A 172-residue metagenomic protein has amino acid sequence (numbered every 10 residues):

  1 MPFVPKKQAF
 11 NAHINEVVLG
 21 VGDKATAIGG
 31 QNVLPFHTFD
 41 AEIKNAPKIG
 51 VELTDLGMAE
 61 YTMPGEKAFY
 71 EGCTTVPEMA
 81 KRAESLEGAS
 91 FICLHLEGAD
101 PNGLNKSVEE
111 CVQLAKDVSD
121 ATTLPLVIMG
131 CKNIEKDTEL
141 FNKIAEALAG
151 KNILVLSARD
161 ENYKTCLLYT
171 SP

Functional and structural regions predicted by a protein language model:
V4-T54: N-terminal basic/disordered segments at the start of proteins
A46-G50, S90-C93, P125-V127, N152-L154: Structural preference for beta-strand elements that scaffold enzyme active sites
V51-P77, L104-N105: Active-site mouth loops of central-metabolism enzymes
T54-L56, E97-A99, M129-N133, A158-D160: Active-site beta-loop-alpha junctions enriched in small/polar residues
A83, I144: Conserved, mostly hydrophobic/aromatic
S90-V112, K132: Glycine-rich, proline-tolerant flexible connector loops at the mouths of alpha/beta enzymes
K106-L126, L148: Alpha-helix-loop-beta-strand connector modules within alpha/beta enzyme cores
Y169-P172: Conserved small/polar residues in nucleotide/adenosyl-binding loops
